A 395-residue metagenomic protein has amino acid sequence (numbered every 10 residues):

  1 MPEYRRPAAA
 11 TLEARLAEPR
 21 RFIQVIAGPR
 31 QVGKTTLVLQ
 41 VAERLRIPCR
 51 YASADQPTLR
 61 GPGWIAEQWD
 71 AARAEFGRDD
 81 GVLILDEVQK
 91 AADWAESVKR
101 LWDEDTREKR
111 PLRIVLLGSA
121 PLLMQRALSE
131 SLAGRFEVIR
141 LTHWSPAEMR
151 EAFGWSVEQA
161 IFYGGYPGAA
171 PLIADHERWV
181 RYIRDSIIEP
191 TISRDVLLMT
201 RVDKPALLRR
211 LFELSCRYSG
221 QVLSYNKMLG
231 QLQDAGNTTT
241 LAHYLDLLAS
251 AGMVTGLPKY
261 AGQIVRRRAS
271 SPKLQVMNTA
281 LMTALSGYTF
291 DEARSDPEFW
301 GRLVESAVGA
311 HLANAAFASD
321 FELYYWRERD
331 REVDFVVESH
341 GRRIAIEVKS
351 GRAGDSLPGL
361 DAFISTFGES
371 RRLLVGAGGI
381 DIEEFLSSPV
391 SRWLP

Functional and structural regions predicted by a protein language model:
M1-R15: N-terminal pre-Walker A segment at the start of P-loop NTPase domains
I26: Hydrophobic anchor at the beta1->P-loop junction of P-loop NTPases
K34: Conserved lysine of the Walker
L37, V41: Hydrophobic positions on the alpha1 helix immediately C-terminal to the Walker A/P-loop
R50-D79: Short glycine-rich substrate-engagement loop in P-loop NTPases that contacts/grips substrate
A95-L116: Conserved catalytic/switch belt of AAA+ P-loop NTPases
P111, S119-P121, Q125-V222, N226 (+1 more regions): Interdomain motor-coupling "hinge/lid" segment immediately C-terminal to the ATP-binding subdomain of NTP-driven enzymes
V180-H340: Accessory nucleic acid-recognition modules appended to NTPase machines
